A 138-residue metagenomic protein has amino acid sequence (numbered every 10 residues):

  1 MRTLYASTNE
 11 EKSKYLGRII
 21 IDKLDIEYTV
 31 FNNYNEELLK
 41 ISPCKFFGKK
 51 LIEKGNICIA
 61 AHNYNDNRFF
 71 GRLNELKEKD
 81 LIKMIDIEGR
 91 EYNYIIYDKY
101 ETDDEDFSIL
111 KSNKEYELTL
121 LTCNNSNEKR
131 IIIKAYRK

Functional and structural regions predicted by a protein language model:
M1-K138: Solvent-exposed, non-transmembrane regions of membrane-associated and secreted proteins
